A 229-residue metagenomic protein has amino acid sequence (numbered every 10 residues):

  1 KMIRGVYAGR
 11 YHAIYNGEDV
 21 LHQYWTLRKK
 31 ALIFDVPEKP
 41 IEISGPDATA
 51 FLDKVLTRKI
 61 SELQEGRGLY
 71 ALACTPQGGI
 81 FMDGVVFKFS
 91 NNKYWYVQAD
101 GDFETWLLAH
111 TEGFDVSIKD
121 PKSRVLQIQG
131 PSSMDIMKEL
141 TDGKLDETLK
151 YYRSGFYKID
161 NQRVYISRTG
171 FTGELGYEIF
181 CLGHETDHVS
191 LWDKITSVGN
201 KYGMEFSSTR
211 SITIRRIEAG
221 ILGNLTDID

Functional and structural regions predicted by a protein language model:
K1-C74, G79: Acidic, proline/glycine-enriched N-terminal capping motif
K1-Y15, V20-L21, F87-D229: Conserved, structured C-terminal
V36, P40-P46, V86-N92, I217: N-terminal glycine-rich flavin-associated loop
K39, L69, M82-D83, F114 (+1 more regions): Residue-level marker for the onset of beta-strands and adjacent loop->beta junctions in well-ordered domains
I43, P76, F81, Y94-Q98 (+1 more regions): Short coil/turn segments at secondary-structure boundaries
E62-Q64, L72-G79, G84-S90, A109-H110 (+1 more regions): Short, charge-rich binding segments
R67, I80-F81, Y151, R163: Residues that act as N-cap/strand-start positions at coil-to-secondary-structure junctions
